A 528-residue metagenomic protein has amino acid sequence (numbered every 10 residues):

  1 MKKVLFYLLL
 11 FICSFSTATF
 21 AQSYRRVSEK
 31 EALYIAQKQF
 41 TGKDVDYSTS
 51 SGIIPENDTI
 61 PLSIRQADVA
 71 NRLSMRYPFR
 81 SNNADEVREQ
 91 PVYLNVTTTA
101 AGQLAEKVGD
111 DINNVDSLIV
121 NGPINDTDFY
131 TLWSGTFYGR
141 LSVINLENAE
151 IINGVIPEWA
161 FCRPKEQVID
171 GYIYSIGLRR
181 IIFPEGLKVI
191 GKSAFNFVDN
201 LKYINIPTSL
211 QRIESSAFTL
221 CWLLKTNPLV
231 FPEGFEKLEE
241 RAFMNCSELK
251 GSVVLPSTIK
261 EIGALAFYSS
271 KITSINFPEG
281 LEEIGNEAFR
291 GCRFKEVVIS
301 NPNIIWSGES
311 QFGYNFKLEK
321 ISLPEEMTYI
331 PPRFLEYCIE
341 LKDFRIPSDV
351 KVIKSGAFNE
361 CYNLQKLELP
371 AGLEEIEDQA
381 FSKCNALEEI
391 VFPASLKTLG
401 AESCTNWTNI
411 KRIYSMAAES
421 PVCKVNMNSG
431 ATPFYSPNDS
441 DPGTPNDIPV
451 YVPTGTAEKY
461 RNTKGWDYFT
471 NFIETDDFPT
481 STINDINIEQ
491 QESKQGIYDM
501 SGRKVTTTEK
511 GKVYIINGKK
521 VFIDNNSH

Functional and structural regions predicted by a protein language model:
M1-R25: Bacterial Sec-dependent N-terminal signal peptides
R72, R76-N95, E474-N487: Low-complexity, Pro/Thr/Ser/Gly/Ala-rich linker/spacer regions in secreted, extracellular modular proteins
Q90-T98, D116-I124, L141-G154, E166-V189 (+12 more regions): Structural signature of tandem-repeat unit edges
G102-D111, T127-T136, A160, S193 (+5 more regions): Short, T/G/N/S-enriched strand-turn elements that build extracellular solenoid repeat scaffolds
W159, G191-A194, E214-A217, E240-A242 (+7 more regions): Consensus positions within tandem repeat domains that build extended binding/scaffold surfaces
D476-K504: Residue-level detector of functionally pivotal "anchor" positions at catalytic/ligand-binding pockets or at interdomain
V513-H528: C-terminal tail/sorting-segment detector
